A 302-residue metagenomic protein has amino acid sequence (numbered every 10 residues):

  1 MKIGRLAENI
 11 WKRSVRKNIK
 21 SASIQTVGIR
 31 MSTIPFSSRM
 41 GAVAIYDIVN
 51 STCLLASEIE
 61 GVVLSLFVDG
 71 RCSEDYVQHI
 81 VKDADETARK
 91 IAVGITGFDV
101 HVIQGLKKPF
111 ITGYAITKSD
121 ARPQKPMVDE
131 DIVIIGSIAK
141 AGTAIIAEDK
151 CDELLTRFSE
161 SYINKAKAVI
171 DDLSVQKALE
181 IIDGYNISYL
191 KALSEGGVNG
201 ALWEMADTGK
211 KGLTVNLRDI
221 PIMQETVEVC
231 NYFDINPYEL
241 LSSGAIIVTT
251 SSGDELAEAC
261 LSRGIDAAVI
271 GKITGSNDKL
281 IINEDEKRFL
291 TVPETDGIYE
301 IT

Functional and structural regions predicted by a protein language model:
M1-I134, K140: Glycine-rich phosphate/pyrophosphate-binding loop regions near the starts of catalytic domains
K2-I3, R263-T302: Acidic, Ser/Thr/Pro-rich beta/coil linker or hinge segments at domain junctions
A22-T26, G94-D99, I134-G136, Y189-L193 (+3 more regions): General beta-strand structural signal in soluble alpha/beta enzymes
L64-F67, F98-V102, S137-I138, S194-E195 (+3 more regions): Short, ordered loop/turn segments at secondary-structure junctions
D69-R71, A168-L241: Active-site-proximal betaalpha loop/short-helix elements that scaffold phosphoryl/nucleotidyl transfer chemistry
K108, L240-A245: Short Gly/Ser/Thr- and Asp/Glu-enriched loop/turn motifs at secondary-structure junctions
D120-I170: Phosphate/diphosphate-binding glycine-rich loops and adjacent basic-rich segments that engage nucleotide
T249-E255: Helix N-cap motif at beta-to-alpha junctions
